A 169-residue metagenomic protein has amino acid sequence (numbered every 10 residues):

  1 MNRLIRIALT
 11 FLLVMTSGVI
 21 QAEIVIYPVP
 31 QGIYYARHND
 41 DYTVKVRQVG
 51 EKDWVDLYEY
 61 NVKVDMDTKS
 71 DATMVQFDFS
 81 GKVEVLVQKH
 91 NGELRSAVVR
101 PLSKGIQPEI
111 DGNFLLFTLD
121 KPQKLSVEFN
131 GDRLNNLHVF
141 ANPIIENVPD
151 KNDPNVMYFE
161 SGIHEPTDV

Functional and structural regions predicted by a protein language model:
N2-T10: Sec-dependent signal peptide recognition, specifically the positively charged N-region followed immediately by
R6, I20-Q21: Generic hydrophobic/packing signal
I7, G81-V83, Q123: Residues at beta-strand starts and edge strands
T16-S17: N-terminal signal peptide c-region/cleavage motif recognized by signal peptidases
A22-L86, N147-N155: Extracellular ectodomain segments of secreted/surface proteins
N91-D168: Extended acidic/polar, glycine-enriched regions that form or flank non-catalytic beta-rich accessory modules
